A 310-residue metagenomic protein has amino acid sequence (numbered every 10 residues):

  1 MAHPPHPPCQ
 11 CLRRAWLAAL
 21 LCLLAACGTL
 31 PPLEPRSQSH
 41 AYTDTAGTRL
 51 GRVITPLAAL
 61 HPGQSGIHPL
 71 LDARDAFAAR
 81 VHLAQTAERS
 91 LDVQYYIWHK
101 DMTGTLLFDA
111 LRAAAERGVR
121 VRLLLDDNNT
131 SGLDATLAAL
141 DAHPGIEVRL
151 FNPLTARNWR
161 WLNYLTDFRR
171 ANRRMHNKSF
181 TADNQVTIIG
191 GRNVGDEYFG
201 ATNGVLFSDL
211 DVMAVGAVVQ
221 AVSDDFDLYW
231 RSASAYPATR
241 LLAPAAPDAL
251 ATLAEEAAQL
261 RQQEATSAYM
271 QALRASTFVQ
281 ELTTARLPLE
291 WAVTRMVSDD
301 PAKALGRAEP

Functional and structural regions predicted by a protein language model:
M1-A2, S234: Short regulatory "switch" loops immediately downstream of catalytic or recognition motifs within protein catalytic
H3-W16: Bacterial N-terminal signal peptides that target proteins for export
P4, A19-L20, T86, N184: A periodicity- and composition-biased signal for non-globular, repetitive helical segments
P7-C9, L20, V222-S223, Y229: Intrinsically disordered, low-complexity regions enriched in Ser/Pro/Gly/Gln/His and often acidic
A15-A26: Bacterial N-terminal signal peptides
C27-H176, A182-P310: Charged, low-complexity intrinsically disordered terminal segments
